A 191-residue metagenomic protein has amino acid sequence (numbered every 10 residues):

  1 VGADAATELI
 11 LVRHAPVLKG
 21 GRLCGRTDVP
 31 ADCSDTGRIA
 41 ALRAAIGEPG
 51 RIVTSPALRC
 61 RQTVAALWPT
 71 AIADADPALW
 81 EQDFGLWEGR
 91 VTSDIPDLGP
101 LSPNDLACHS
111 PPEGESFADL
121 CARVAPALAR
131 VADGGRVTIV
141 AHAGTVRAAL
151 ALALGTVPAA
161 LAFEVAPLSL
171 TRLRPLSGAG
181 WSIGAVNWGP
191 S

Functional and structural regions predicted by a protein language model:
V1-E8, Q82-D94, D133, A151-S191: Acidic, low-complexity terminal tails and accessory targeting/binding regions of phosphate-metabolizing enzymes
D4-A71: Active-site-proximal alpha-helix that buttresses catalytic centers in soluble enzyme cores
L9, G50, G134-A143: Generic beta-sheet signal
V29-P30, L67-R123: Phosphate-handling substructures
T36, A57, F117, C121-A125: Amphipathic, non-transmembrane alpha-helical scaffold segments
A40-A44, C121, A125-D133, L150: Generic structural signal for well-ordered alpha-helical scaffold segments
T54-S55, A122, V140-A141: Short beta-strand scaffold positions
A143-R147, S182: GST superfamily/GST-like fold recognition
